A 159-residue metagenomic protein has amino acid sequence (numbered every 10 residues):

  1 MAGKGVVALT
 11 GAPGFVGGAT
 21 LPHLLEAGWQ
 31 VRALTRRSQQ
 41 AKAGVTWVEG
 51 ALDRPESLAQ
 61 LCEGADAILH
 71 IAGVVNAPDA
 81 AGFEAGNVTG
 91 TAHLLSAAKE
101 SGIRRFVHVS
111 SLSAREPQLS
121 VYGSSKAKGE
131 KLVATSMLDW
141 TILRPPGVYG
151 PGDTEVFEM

Functional and structural regions predicted by a protein language model:
G3-K4, A65, I103: Phosphate-coordination loops involved in phosphoryl transfer and adenosine-cofactor binding
G5-A27: N-terminal Rossmann NAD(P)H-binding glycine-rich loop of SDR-like oxidoreductase domains
V6, Q30, T46, R105 (+1 more regions): Structural signature of beta-strand start/N-cap positions in the alpha/beta core of ABC transporter nucleotide-binding
T10, L34, I68-A72, F106-L112 (+1 more regions): SDR active-site strand-loop-helix element
W29-R36: Conserved glycine-rich Rossmann-like NAD(P)H-binding loop of the short-chain dehydrogenase/reductase
Q39-Q40, V45, E49-T89, A97 (+1 more regions): NAD(P)H-binding glycine-rich loop region in Rossmannoid oxidoreductase-like domains and their noncatalytic homologs
A85-K131, T135-M137, T141-P146: Conserved Rossmann-fold NAD(P)-dependent oxidoreductase catalytic core, especially the SDR/UDP-sugar
G150-M159: Glycine/proline-rich active-site loop of Rossmann-fold NAD(P)-dependent oxidoreductases
